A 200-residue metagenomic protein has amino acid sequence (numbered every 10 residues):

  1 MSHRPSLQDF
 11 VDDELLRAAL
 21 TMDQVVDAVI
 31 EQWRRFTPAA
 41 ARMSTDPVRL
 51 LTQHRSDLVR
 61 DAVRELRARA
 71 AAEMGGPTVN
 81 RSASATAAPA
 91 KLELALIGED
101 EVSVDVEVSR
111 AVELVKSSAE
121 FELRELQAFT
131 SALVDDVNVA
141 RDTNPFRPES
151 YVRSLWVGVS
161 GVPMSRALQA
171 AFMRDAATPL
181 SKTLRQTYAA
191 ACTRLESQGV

Functional and structural regions predicted by a protein language model:
M1-V200: Terminal low-complexity "docking" segments
